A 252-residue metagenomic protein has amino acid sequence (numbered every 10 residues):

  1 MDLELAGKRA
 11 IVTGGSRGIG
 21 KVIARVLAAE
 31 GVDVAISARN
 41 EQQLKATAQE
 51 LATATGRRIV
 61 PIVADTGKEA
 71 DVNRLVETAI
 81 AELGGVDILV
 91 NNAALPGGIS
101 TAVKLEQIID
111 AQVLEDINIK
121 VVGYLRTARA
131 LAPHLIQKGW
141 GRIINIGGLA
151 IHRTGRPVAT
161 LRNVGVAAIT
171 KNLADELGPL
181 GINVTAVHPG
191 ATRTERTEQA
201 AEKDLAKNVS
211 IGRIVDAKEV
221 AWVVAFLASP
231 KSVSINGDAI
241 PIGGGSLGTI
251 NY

Functional and structural regions predicted by a protein language model:
R9, S16-G18: Conserved glycine-rich cofactor-binding loop
E41-Q42, V63-L75, D110, K218-E219: The beta1-alpha1 cofactor-binding region of Rossmann-like NAD(H)/NADP(H)-dependent oxidoreductases
N73, L95-L114, Q137, G155-A159 (+1 more regions): Conserved mid-core segment of classical short-chain dehydrogenase/reductases
D87, E106-L125, W140, I144 (+3 more regions): Catalytic Tyr-X3-Lys loop
L95-P96, D110, R142-V166, T170-P179 (+1 more regions): Catalytic loop of short-chain dehydrogenase/reductase
A102, N236-Y252: Short C-terminal tail/terminal secondary-structure segment of NAD(P)H-dependent dehydrogenase/reductase domains
P133, D175-P179, V233: Alpha-helical segment proximal to the catalytic Tyr-Lys
V209-V220: A conserved structural motif in NAD(P)-dependent oxidoreductases
